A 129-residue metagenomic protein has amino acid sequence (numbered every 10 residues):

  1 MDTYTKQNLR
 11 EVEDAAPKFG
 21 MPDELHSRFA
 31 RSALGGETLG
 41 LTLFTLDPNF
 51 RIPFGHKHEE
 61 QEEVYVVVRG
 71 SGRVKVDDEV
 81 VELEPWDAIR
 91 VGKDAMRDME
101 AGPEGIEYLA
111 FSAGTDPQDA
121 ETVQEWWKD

Functional and structural regions predicted by a protein language model:
M1-L39, A120-D129: A short, N-terminal "cap"/entry segment at the start of jelly-roll beta-barrel domains of the cupin/DSBH fold
D23-F29, T42-E59: Conserved short histidine dyad/triad with adjacent acidic residue
G35-L39, D47-I52, S71-R73, V80 (+1 more regions): Short, charged/polar surface micro-motifs in flexible loops or helix N-caps
F54, V74-K75, V91, R97-P103: Short beta-strand His + acidic residue motifs that chelate non-heme Fe in jelly-roll/DSBH and cupin folds
E60, E79, A95, E104-G105: A generic "binding-loop/recognition-motif" signal
E60-E62, V66-G72: Glycine- and acidic-residue-biased ligand/ion/polar-headgroup-sensing regions
D78-D94: Short acidic-glycine-tyrosine-enriched beta hairpin
D98-D129: Double-stranded beta-helix
